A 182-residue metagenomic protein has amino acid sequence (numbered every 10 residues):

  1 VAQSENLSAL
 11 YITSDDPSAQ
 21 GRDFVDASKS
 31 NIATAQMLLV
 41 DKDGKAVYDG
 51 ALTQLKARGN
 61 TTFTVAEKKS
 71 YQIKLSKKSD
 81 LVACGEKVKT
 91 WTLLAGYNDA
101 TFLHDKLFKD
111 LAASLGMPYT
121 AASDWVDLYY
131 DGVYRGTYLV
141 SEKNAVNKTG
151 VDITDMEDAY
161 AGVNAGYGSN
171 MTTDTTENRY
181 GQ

Functional and structural regions predicted by a protein language model:
V1-Q182: Phosphate/dinucleotide-binding and metal-coordinating scaffold of catalytic cores in nucleotide-dependent enzymes
